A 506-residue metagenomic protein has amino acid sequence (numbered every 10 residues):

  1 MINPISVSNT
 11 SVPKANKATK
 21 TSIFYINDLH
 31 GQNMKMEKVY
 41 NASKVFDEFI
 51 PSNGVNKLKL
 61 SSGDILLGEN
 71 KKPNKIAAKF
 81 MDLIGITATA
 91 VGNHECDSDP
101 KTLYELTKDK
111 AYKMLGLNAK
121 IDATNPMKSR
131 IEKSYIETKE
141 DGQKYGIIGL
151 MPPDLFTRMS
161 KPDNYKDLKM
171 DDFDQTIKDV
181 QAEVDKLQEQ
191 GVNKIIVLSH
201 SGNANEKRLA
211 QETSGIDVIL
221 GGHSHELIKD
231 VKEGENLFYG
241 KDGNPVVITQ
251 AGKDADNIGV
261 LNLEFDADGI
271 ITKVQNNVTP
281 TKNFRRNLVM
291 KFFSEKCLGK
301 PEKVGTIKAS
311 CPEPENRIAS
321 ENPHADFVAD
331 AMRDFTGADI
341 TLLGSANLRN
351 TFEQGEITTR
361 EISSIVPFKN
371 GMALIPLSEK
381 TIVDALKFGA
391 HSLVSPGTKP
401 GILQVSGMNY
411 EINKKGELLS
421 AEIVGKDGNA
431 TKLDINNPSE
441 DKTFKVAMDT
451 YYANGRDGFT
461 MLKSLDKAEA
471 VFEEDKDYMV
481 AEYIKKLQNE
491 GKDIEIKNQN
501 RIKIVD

Functional and structural regions predicted by a protein language model:
M1, T107, T358-T359: Alpha-helix boundary/capping detector
M1-A15: Non-Sec secretion/translocation targeting segments of pathogen effectors
A15-K282, A319-A325, D330-A331, T341 (+2 more regions): Acidic, metal/ion-coordinating pockets
K20, I26-Q32, P245, A251-D506: Catalytic centers of hydrolytic enzymes
